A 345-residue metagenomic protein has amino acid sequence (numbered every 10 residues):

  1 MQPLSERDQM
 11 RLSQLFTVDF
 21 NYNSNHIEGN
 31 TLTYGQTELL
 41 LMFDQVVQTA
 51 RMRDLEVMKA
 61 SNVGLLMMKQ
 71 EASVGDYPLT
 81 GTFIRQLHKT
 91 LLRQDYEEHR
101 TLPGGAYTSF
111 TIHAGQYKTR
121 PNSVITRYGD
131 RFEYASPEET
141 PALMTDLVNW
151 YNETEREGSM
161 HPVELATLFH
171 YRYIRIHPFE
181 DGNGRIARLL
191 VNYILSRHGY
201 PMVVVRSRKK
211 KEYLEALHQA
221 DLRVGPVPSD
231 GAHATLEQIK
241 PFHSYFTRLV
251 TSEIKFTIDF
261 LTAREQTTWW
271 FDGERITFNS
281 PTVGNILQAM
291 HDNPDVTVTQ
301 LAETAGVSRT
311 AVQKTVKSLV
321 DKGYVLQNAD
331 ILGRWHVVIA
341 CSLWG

Functional and structural regions predicted by a protein language model:
M1-G345: FIC/Doc superfamily catalytic core
